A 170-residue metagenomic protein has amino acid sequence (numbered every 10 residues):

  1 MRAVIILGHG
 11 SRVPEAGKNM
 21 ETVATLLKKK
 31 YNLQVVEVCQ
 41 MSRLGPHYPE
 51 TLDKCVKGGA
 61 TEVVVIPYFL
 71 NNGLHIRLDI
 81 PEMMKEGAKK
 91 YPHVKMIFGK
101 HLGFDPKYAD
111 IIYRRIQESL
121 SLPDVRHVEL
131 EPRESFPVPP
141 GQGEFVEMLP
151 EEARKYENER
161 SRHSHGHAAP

Functional and structural regions predicted by a protein language model:
M1-P170: Extended amphipathic ligand-handling, pore-lining, and cofactor/metal-binding catalytic surfaces
